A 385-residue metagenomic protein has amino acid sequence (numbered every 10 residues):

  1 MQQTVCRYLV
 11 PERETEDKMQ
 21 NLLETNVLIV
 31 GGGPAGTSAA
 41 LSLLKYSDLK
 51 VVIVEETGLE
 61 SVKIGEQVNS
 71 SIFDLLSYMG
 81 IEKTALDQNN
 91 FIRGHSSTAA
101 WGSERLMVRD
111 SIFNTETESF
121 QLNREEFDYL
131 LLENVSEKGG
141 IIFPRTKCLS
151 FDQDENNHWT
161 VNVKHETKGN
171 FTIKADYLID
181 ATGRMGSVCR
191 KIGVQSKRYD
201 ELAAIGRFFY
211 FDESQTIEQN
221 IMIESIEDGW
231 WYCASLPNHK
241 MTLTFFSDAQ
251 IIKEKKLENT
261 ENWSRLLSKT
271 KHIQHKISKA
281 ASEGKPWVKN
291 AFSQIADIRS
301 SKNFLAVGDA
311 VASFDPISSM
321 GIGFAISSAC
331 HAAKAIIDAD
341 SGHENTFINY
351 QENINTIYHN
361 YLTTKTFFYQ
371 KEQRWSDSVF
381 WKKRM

Functional and structural regions predicted by a protein language model:
N21-G33: Beta1/beta-strand and adjacent pyrophosphate-binding region of the FAD-binding site in flavoprotein oxidoreductases
G36-T37: N-terminal Rossmann-fold NAD(P) dinucleotide-binding loop
L44-I64: Glycine-rich FAD pyrophosphate-binding loop
T57-M79: Conserved N-terminal glycine-rich FAD pyrophosphate-binding loop of Rossmann-like flavoproteins
Y78-D128: A conserved beta-strand/loop capping segment in the N-terminal third of enzymes that catalyze redox or closely related
N134-H272: Predominantly flavin-linked oxidoreductase catalytic cores and closely associated redox partners
I251-K253, L257-A332, G342-I348: FAD/FMN-dependent oxidoreductases across multiple families
K334-M385: C-terminal helical "tail/cap" subdomain of flavin- and related membrane-associated enzymes
